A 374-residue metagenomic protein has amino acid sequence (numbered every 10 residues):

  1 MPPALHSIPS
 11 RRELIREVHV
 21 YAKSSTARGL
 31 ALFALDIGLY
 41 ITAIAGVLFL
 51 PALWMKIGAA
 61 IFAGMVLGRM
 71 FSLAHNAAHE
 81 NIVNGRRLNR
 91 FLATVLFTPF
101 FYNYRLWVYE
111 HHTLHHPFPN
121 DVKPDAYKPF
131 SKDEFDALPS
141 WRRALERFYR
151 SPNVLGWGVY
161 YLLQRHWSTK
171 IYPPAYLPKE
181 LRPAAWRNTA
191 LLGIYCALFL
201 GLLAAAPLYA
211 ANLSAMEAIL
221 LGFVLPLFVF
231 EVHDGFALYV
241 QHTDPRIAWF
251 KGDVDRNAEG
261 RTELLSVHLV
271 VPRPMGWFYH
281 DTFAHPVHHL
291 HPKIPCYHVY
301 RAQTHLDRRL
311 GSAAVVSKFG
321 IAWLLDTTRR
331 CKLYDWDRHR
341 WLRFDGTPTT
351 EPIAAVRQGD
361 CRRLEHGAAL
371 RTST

Functional and structural regions predicted by a protein language model:
M1-G64, F97-V224, Y297-T374: Non-catalytic, topology-defining segments of multipass membrane proteins
F49-A74, F91-R105, F223-E231, V267-D281: Membrane-embedded alpha-helical segments that form the functional core of polytopic membrane enzymes, especially those
M65-A74, N103-W107, V154-W167, F223-G252 (+2 more regions): Transmembrane alpha-helical segments that form the membrane-embedded catalytic/substrate-channel core of multi-pass
M70-H79, W107-N120, A237-R246, F278-I294: Histidine-centered catalytic micro-motifs
L73-F91, P119-S131: Aspartate-rich (DDxxD/NDxxD/DxxxD) Mg2+/diphosphate-binding motifs and their adjoining helix-loop segments
A78, P183-A185, H268-P272: Active-site-adjacent structural elements in folded domains
R90-L96, F250-L264: Membrane-cytosol interface motif
W277-A284, Y300, L325-D326: A structural signal for short secondary-structure junctions
